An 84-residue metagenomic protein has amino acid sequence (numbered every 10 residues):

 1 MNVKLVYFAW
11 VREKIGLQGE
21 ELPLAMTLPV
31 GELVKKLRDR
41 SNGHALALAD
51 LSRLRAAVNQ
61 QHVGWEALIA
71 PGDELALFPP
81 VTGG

Functional and structural regions predicted by a protein language model:
M1-G83: Ubiquitin-like/PB1-type beta-grasp interaction modules and other compact soluble beta-rich domains
